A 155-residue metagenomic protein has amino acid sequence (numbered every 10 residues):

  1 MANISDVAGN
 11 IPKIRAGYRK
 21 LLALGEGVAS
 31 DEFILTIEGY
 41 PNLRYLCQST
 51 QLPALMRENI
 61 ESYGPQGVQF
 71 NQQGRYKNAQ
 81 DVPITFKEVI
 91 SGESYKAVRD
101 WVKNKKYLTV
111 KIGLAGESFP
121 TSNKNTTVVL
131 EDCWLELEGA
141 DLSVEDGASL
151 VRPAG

Functional and structural regions predicted by a protein language model:
A2-G92, T127-V151: Solvent-exposed edge beta-strands and adjacent loop segments that serve as assembly or binding interfaces
N71, K96-R99: Short acidic alpha-helical/loop segments enriched in Asp/Glu that coordinate divalent cations
V98-V129: Short, acidic/charged, Gly/Pro-enriched secondary-structure junctions
A154-G155: A hydrophobic membrane-anchoring alpha-helix module
